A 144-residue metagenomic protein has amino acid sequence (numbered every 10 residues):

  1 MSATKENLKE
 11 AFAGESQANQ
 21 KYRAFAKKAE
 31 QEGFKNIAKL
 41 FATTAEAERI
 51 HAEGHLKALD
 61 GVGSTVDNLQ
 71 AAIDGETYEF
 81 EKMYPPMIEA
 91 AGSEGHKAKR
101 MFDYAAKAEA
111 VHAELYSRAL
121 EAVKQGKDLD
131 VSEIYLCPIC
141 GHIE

Functional and structural regions predicted by a protein language model:
M1-E144: Non-heme di-metal
